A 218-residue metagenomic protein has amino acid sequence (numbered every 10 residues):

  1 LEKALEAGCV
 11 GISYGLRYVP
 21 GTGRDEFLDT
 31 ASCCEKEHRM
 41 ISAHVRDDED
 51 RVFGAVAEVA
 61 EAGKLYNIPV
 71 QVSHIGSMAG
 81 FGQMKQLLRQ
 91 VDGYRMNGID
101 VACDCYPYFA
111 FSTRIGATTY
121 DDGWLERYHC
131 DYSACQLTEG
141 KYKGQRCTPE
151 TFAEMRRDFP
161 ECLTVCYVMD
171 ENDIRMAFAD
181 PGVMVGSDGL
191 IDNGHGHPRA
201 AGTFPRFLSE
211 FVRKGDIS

Functional and structural regions predicted by a protein language model:
L1-L65: Hydrophobic, small-residue-rich alpha-helical packing segments that form membrane-like cores
L1-V10, Y14-R17, T22, S73-I217: Active-site neighborhoods of metal-dependent hydrolases
C33-M40, A62-V70, G93-D100, R213-S218: Secondary-structure transition/capping motifs at alpha-helix termini and the adjoining loop/turn into the next element
